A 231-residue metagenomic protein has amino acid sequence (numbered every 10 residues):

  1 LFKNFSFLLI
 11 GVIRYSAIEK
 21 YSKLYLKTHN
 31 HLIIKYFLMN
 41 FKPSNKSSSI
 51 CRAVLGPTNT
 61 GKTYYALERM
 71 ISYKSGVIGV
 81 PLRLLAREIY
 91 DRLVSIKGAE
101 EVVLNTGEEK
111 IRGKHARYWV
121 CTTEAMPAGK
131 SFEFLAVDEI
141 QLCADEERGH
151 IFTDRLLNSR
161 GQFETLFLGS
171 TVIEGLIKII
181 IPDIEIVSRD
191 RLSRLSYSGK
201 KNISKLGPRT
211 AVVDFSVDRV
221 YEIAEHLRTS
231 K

Functional and structural regions predicted by a protein language model:
Y36-N45, Y65-L67: Pre-Walker A adenine-sensing motif
S49-Y65: Walker A/P-loop
T63-S75: Walker A/P-loop NTP-binding motif
S75-A86, G207-L227: Conserved strand-helix element at the start of the C-terminal RecA-like helicase core
I96-A128: Inter-Walker segment of RecA-like/P-loop motor cores
A116-Y118, S131-F134, Q162-L166: Loop/turn-to-beta-strand initiation segments
D138-I140: Walker B catalytic acidic pair
A144-S196: Post-DEXD/H (motif II) to motif III coupling segment of the RecA-like Helicase ATP-binding lobe
